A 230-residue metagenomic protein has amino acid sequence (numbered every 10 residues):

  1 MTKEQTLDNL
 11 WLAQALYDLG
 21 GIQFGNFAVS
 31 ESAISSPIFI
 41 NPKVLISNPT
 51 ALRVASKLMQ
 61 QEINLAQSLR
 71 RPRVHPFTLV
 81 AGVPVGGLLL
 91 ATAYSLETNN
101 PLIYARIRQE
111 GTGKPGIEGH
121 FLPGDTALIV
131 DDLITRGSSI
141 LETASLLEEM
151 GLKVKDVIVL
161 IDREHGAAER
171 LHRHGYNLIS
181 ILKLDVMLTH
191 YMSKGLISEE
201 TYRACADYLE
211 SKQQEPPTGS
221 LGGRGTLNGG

Functional and structural regions predicted by a protein language model:
M1-V130, S138-G230: PRPP-associated nucleotide enzymes
